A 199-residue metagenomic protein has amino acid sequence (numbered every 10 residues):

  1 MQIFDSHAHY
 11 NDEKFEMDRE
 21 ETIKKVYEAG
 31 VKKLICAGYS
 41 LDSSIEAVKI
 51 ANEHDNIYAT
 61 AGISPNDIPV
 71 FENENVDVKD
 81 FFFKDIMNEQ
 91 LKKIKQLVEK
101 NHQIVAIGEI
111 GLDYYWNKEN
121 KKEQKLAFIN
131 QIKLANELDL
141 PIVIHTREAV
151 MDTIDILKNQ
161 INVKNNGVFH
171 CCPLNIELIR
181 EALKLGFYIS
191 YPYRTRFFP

Functional and structural regions predicted by a protein language model:
M1-P199: Mid-domain alpha/beta scaffold segments of enzyme catalytic cores
